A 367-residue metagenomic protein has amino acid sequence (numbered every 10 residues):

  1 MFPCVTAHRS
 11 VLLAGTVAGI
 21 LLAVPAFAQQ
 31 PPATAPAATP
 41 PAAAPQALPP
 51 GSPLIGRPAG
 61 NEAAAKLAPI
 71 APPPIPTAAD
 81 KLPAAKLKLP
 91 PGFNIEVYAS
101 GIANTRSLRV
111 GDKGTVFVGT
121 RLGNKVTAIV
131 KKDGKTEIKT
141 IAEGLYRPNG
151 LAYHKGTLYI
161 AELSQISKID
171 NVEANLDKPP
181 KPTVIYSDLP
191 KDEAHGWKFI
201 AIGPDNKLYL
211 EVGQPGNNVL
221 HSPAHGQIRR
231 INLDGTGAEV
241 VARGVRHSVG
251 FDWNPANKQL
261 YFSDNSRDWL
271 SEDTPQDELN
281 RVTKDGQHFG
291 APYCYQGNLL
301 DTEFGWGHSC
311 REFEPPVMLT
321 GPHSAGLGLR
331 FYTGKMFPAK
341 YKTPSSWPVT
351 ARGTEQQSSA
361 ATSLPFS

Functional and structural regions predicted by a protein language model:
P40, A44-P90, W197, P215-N217 (+3 more regions): Beta-propeller domain segments
N104-S107, R147-G150, F199, G250 (+1 more regions): Conserved beta-strand position repeated once per blade in WD40 beta-propeller domains
T105-R106, V126-G156: Blade-loop segments of beta-propeller domains
V110-K113, Y153-K155, I202-N206, N254-N257 (+1 more regions): Residue-level detector of Asp-centered blade-edge/turn motifs that repeat once per structural unit in beta-propeller
F117-G119, I160, L208-V212, Y261-D264 (+1 more regions): Residue position within the beta-strands of beta-propeller blades
K125-A128, Q165-S167, Q227-R229, E278 (+1 more regions): A short loop-to-beta-strand structural motif that recurs across blades of beta-propeller domains
I129-D133, I169-D177, T283-F289, P365-S367: Short loop/turn segments immediately following beta-strands, especially the blade-tip and inter-blade linker loops
I138, R147, A152, S164-P204 (+3 more regions): Asp-box/WD-like beta-propeller blade repeats and closely related beta-sheet repeat scaffolds
